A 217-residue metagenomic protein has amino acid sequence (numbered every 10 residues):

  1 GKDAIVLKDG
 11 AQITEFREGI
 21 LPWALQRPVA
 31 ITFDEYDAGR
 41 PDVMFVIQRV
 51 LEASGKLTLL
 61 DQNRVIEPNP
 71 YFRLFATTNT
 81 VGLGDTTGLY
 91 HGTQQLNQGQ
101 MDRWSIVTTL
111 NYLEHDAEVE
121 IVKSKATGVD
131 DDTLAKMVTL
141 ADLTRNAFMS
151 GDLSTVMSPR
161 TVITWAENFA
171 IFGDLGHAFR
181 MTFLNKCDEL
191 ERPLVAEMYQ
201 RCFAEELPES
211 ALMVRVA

Functional and structural regions predicted by a protein language model:
G1-A217: C-terminal regulatory/interaction module of P-loop NTP-utilizing enzymes
